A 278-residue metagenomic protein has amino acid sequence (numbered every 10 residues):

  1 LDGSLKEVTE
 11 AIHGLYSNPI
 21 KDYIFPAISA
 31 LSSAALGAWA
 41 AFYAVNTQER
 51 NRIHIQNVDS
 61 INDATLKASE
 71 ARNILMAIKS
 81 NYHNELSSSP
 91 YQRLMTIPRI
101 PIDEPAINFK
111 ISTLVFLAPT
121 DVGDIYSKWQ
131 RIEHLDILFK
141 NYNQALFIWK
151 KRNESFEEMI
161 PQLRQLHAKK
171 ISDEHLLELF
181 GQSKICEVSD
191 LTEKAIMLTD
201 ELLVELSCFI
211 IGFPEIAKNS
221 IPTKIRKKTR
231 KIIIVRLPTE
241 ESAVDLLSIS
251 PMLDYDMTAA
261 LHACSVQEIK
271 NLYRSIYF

Functional and structural regions predicted by a protein language model:
L1-H13, S17, D59-I61, K128-D136: N-terminal capping/interface segment
D2-N51: Membrane-embedded hydrophobic alpha-helical segments
G3, G14, G37-A40, A44 (+4 more regions): Residue-identity detector for glycine
D22-P26, Q48-N62, W129, L179-C186 (+1 more regions): Short, solvent-exposed segments of well-ordered alpha helices
N46-T96: Amphipathic, membrane-active segments
M76-F278: Interfacial alpha-helical end/capping and short helix-turn segments at domain and membrane boundaries
